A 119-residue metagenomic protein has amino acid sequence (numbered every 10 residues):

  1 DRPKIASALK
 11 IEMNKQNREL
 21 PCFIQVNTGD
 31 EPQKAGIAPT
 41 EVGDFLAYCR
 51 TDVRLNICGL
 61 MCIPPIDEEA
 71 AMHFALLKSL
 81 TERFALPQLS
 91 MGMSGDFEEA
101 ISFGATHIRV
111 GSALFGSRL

Functional and structural regions predicted by a protein language model:
D1-G95, I101-F103: Conserved alpha/beta-domain cores
E98-L119: C-terminal helical cap(s) of enzyme catalytic domains, especially alpha/beta-barrels
